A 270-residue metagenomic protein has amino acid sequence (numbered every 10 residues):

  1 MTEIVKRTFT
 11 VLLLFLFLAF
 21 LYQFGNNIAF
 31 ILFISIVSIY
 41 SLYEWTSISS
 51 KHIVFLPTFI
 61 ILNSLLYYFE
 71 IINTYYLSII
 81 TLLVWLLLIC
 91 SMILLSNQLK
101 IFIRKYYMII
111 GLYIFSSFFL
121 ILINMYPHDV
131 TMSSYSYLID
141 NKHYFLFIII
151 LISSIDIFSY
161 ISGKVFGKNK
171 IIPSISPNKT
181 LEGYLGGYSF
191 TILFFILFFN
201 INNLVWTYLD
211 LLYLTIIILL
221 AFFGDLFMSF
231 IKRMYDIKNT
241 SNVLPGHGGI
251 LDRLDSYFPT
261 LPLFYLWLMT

Functional and structural regions predicted by a protein language model:
M1-T180, Y184-T215: Membrane-embedded alpha-helical bundles of polytopic integral membrane proteins
T58, H128, G246, T260-L263: Hydrophobic residues in alpha-helical membrane-spanning segments
I152, A221, G248: Hydrophobic "anchor" residues on beta-strands that sit immediately upstream of conserved functional sites
S154-K164, F222-R233: Short helical (or helix-break) motifs at transmembrane helix termini and adjacent helical loops in multi-pass membrane
I155, L185, G224, I250-P259: Membrane-embedded alpha-helical segments of transport systems, primarily multispan ion/solute transporters
R233-S256: Interfacial loop-to-transmembrane junctions
Y265-T270: Juxtamembrane boundary at the C-terminal end of a transmembrane helix
